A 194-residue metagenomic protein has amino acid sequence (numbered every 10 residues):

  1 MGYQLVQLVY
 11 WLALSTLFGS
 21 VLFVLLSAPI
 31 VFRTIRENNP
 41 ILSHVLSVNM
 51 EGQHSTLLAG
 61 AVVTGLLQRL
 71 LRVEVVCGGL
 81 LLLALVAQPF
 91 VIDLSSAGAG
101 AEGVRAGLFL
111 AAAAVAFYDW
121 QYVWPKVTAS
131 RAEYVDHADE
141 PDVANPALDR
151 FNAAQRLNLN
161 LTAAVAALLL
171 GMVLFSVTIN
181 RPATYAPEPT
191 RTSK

Functional and structural regions predicted by a protein language model:
G2-S96, V135-A138, N145-L148, T184-K194: Interfacial loop at the N-terminal end of multi-pass membrane proteins
Y10, A97-F109: Hydrophobic alpha-helical transmembrane segments
S15-L22, L108-Q121: Hydrophobic alpha-helical membrane-insertion segments
L66, P146-A166: Individual transmembrane alpha-helices with interfacial aromatic-anchor signatures
C77, A84, T162-I179: Alpha-helical transmembrane segments and their membrane-interface junctions in multi-pass membrane proteins
A116-V123, L159-L169: Alpha-helical transmembrane segments of helical membrane proteins, especially in multi-pass transport, channel
W120-D136: Functional transmembrane-helix hotspots
